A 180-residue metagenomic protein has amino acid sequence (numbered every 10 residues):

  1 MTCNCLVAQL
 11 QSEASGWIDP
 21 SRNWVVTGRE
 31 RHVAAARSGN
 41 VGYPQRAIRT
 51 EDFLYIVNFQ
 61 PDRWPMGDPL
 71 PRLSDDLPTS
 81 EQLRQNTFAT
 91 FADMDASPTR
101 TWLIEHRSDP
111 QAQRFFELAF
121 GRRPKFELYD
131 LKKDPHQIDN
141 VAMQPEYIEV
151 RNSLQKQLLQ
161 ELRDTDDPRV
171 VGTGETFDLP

Functional and structural regions predicted by a protein language model:
M1-E127: C-terminal cap/loop subdomain of S1 sulfatases and analogous C-terminal strand-loop tails that border
T101-F126, L131-P180: Long, internal low-complexity/basic segments
